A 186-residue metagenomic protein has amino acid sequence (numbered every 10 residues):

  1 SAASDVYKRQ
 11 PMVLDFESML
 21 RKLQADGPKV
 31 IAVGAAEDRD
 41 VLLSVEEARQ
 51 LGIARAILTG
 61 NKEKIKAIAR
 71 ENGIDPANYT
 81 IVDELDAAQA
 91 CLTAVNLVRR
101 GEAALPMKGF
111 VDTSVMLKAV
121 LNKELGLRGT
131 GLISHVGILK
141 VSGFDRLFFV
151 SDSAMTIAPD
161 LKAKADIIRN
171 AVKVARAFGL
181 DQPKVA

Functional and structural regions predicted by a protein language model:
S1-Y7: Short, small-residue-biased leader/transition segments that mark boundaries at the very start of proteins
R9-A186: Anion-binding alpha/beta catalytic cores of soluble intermediary-metabolism enzymes, centered on
